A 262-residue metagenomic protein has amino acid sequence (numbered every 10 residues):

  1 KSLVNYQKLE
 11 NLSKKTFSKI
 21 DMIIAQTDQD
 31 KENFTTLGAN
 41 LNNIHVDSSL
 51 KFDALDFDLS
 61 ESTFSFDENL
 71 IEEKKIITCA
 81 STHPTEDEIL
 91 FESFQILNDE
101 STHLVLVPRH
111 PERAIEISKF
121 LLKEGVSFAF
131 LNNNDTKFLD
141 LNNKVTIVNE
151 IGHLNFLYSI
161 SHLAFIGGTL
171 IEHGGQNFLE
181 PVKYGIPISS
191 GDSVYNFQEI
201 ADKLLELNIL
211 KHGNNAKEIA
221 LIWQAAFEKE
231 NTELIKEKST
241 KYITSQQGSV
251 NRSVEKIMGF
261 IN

Functional and structural regions predicted by a protein language model:
K1-N262: Nucleotide-activated sugar donor-binding and catalytic core shared by glycosyltransferases and related lipid-linked
